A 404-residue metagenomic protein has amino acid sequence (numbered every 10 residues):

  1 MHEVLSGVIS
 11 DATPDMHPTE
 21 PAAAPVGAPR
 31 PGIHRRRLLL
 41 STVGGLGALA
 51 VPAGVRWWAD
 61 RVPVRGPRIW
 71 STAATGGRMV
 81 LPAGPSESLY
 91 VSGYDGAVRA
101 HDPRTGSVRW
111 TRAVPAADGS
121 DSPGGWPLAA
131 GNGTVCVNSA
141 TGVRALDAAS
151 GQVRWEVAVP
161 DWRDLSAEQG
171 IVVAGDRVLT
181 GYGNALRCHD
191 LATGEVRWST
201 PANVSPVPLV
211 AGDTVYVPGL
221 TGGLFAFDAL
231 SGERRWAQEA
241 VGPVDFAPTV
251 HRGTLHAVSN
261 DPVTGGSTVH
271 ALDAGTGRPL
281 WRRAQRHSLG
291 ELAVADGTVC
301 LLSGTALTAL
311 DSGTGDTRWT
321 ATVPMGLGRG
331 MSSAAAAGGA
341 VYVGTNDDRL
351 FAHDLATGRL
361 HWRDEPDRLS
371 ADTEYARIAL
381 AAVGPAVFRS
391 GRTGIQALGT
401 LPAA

Functional and structural regions predicted by a protein language model:
H2-P14, P18-P21, P25-G27, P52-G54 (+11 more regions): Repeat-blade elements of multi-bladed beta-propeller folds
G27-L46: N-terminal secretory signal peptides and thylakoid transit peptides that target proteins across membranes
V43-V55: Single-pass alpha-helical transmembrane signal-anchor segments
A59-G76: A short helix->beta-strand "capping" segment at the edge of beta-propeller domains
P103-T105, A148-S150, L191-T193, D228-S231 (+4 more regions): Short loop/turn segments that connect beta-strands within beta-propeller blades
S107, Q152, D316, R359 (+2 more regions): Short, surface-exposed beta-strand-loop junctions and turns on beta-sheet-rich folds
R109, R154-W155, R197, R235 (+3 more regions): A structural motif specific to WD40 beta-propellers
